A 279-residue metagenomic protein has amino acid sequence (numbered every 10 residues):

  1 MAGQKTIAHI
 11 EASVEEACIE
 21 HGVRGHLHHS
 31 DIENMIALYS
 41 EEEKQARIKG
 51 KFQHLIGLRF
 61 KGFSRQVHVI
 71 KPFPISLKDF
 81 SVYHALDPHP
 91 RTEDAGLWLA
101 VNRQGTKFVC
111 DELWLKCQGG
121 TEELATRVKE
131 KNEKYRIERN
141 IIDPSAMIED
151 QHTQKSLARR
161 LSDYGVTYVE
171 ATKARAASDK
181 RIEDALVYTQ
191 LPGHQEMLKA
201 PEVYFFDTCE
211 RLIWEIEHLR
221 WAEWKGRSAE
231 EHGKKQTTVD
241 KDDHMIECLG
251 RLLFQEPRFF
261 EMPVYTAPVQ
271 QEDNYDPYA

Functional and structural regions predicted by a protein language model:
M1-C18: Signature of the SF2 helicase/ATPase Hel1-core->accessory helical subdomain module
G3-Q4, A100-G105: Short acidic-glycine loop/turn motifs at beta-strand connectors
A8-I10, H84, I141: Hydrophobic/aromatic beta-strand patches that form the interior of the parallel beta-sheet core in alpha/beta enzyme
I19-P88: ATPase catalytic-site recognition across NTP-hydrolyzing enzymes
D94-A100: Short beta-strand scaffold segments in enzyme catalytic cores
Q104-T237, F259-F260, D276-A279: Mg2+-dependent endonuclease catalytic cores in nucleic-acid-processing enzymes, primarily RNase H-like
F254-A279: Acidic two-metal-ion nuclease catalytic site recognized across multiple nuclease folds, prominently DnaQ/RNase D-T
